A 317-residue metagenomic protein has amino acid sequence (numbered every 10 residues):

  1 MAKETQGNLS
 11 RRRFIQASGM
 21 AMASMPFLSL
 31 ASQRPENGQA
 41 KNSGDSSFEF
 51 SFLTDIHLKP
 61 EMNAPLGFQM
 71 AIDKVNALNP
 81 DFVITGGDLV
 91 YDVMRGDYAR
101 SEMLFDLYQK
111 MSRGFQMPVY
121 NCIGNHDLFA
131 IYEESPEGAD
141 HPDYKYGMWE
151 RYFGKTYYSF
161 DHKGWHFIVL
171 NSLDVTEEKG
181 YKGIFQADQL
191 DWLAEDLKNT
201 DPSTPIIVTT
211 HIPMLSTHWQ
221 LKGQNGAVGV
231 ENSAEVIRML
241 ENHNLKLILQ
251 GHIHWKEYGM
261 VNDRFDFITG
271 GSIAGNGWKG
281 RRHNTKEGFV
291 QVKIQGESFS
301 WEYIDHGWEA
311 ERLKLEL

Functional and structural regions predicted by a protein language model:
A2-M25: N-terminal secretory signal peptides and thylakoid transit peptides that target proteins across membranes
Q33-S101, E316: N-terminal active-site segment of His-dependent metallophosphoesterases
F50-F52, V83-T85, N121, V208 (+1 more regions): Residue-level marker for buried hydrophobic side chains located in beta-strands that build the well-ordered beta-sheet
D55, G87-D88, G124-N125, H211 (+1 more regions): Active-site glycine-centered loops adjacent to acidic/histidine catalytic or metal-binding residues that shape
L58, Y91, D127, M214 (+1 more regions): Short active-site segment of divalent metal-dependent hydrolases/proteases that encodes the spacing between
V90, T200-T217: Short acidic, glycine-rich surface-loop motifs adjacent to enzyme active sites
R95-P205, E231-L247, M260-K279, H283-E302 (+1 more regions): Extended active-site neighborhood of metal-dependent phosphoesterases/phosphodiesterases
T209-M214, I248-K256: Histidine-centered catalytic micro-motifs
